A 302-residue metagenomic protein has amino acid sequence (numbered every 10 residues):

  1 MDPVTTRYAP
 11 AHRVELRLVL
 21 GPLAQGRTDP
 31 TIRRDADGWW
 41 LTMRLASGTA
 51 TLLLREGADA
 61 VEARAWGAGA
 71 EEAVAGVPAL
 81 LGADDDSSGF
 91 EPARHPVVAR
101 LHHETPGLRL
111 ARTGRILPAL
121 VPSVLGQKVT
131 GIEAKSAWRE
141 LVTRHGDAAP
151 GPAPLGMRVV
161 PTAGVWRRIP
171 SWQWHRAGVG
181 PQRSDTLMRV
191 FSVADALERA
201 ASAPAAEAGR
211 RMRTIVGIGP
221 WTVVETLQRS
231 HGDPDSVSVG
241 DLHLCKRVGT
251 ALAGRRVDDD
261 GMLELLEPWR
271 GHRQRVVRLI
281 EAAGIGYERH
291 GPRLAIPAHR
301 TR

Functional and structural regions predicted by a protein language model:
M1-R302: HhH-family (HhH-GPD) DNA N-glycosylase catalytic core used in base-excision repair
